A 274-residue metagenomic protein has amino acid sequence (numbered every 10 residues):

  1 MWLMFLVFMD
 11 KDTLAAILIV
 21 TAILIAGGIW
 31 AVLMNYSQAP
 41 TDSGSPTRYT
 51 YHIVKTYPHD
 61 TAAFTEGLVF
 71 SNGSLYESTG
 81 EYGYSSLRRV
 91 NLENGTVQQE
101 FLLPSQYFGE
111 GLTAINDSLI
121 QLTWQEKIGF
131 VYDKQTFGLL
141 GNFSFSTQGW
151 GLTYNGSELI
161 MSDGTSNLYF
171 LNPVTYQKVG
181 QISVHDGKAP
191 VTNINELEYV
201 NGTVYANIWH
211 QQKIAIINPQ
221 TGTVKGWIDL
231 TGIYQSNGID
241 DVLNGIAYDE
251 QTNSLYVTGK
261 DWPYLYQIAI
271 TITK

Functional and structural regions predicted by a protein language model:
P40-A62, L92-Q98: A short helix->beta-strand "capping" segment at the edge of beta-propeller domains
V54-S86, E100-T113, W150-G151, G259: Beta-strand-rich domains and repeat architectures in extracellular enzymes and scaffolds, especially beta-propellers
T56-T61, E100-S105, G141-T147, I182-A189 (+2 more regions): Surface loop/turn motifs at the tips and blade-to-blade linkers of beta-strand repeat domains
T65, I194, I239-A247: Signature of short aromatic-glycine-proline-rich micro-motifs recurring in repeat-based ectodomains
N72-G73, N116-S118, G156-S157, N201-G202 (+1 more regions): Short coil/turn segments that connect the beta-strands within blades of beta-propeller domains
E77-Y82, L119-E126, M161-T165, A206-H210 (+1 more regions): Conserved beta-strand positions in repeat-built beta-propeller and related beta-rich domains
N91-G95, D133-F137, P173-Y176, N218-G222 (+1 more regions): Short loop/turn segments that connect beta-strands within beta-propeller blades
G129-G187: Hydrophobic, well-structured mid-protein blocks that either form specific transmembrane helices
